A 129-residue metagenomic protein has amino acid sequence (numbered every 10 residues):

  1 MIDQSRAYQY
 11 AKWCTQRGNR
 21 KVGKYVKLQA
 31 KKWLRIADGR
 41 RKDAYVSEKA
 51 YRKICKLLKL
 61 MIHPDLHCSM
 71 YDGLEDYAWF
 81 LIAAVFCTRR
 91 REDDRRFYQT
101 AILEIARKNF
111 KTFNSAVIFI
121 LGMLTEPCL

Functional and structural regions predicted by a protein language model:
M1-L129: Phosphate/NTP-binding elements of NTP-utilizing enzymes
